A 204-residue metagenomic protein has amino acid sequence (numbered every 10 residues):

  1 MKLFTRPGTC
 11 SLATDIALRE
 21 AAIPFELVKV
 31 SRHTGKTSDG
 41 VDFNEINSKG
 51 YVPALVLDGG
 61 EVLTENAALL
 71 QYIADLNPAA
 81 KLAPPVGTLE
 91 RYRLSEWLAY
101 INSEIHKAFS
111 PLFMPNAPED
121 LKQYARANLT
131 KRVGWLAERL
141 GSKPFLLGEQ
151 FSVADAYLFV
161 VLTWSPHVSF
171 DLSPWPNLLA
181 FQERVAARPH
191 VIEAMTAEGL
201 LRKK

Functional and structural regions predicted by a protein language model:
M1-Q123, A127, A137: GST-like domain detector, emphasizing the conserved glutathione-binding G-site in the N-terminal thioredoxin-like
S31, V153, E198: Short, solvent-exposed turn/loop segments enriched in Gly/Ser/Thr/Pro and often Arg
G35, Q182, R202-K203: Generic structural signal for helix capping and beta-alpha/helix-loop junctions
L89, W97-P189, A194: GST-like fold's C-terminal all-alpha helical module
A194-K204: Terminal-tail/helix-coil boundary detector
